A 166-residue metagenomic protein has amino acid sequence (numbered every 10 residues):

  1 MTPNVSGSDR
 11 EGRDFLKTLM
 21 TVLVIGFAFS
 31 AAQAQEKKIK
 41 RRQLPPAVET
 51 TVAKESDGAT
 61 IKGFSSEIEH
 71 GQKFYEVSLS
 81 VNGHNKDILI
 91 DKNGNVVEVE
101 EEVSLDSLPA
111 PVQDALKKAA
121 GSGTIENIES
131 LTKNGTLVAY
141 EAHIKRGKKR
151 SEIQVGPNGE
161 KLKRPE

Functional and structural regions predicted by a protein language model:
T2-S6, G12-D14, T18-M20, S30-E166: Long, terminal "pre-/pro-" and other extracytoplasmic accessory regions that lie outside the mature folded/catalytic
